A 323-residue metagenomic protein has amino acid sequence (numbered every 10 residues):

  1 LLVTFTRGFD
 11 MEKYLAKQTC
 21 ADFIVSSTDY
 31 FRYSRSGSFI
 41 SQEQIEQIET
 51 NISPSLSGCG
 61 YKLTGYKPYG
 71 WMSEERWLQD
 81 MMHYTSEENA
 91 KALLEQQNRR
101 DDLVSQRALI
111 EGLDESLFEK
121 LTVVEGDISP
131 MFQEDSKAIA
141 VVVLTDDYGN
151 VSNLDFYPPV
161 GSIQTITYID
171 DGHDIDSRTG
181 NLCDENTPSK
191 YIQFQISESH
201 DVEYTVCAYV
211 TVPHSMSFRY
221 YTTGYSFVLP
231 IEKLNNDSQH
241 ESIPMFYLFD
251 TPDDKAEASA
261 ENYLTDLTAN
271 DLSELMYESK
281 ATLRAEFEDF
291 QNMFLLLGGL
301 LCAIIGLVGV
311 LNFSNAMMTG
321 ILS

Functional and structural regions predicted by a protein language model:
L2-T4, G8, M318, L322-S323: Short, intrinsically disordered, charge-balanced linker/junction segments flanking boundaries in proteins
V3-L301: Basic-flanked hydrophobic alpha-helices used for secretion and membrane insertion
C302, V308-S323: Interfacial "coupling" helices/loops that link adjacent transmembrane helices in transporter permeases
